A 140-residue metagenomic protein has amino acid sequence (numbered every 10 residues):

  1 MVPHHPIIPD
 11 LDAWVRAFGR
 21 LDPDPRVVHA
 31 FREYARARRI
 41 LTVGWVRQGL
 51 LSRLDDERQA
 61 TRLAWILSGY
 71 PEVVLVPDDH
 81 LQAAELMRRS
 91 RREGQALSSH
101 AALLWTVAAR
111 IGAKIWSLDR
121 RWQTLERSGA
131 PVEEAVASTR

Functional and structural regions predicted by a protein language model:
M1-H4, H29, W105-R140: Acidic, PIN/NYN-like endoribonuclease modules and their adjacent C-terminal/linker elements
M1-T42, S52-W65, T139: Short, well-structured N-terminal submotif of metal-dependent ribonuclease cores
V2-P3, E72-R120: Active-site neighborhoods of divalent-metal-dependent phosphate/nucleic-acid chemistry enzymes
P9-D10, V43-G44, A96-S98, D119-R120 (+1 more regions): Histidine- and aromatic-rich ligand-binding microenvironments
W14-V15, R47-L50, W122-Q123: A generic structural signal for short hydrophobic patches within well-formed alpha-helices
V28, R47, A60-L63, H80-A84: A general structural signal for well-ordered alpha-helical segments in protein cores
R36-R38, G69-Y70, E93, I111 (+1 more regions): Structured helix-beta-strand junction loops
E57-T61, S90-R91, V132-V136: Short, hinge-like loop/turn segments at secondary-structure boundaries
